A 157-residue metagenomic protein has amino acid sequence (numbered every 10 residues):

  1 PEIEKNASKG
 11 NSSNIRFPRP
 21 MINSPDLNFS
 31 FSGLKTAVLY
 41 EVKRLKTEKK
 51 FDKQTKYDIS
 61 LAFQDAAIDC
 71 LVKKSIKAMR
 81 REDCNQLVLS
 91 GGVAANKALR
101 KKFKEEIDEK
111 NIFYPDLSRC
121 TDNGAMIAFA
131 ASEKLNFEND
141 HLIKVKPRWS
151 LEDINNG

Functional and structural regions predicted by a protein language model:
P1-E2, A7, K97-K101, T121-A125 (+1 more regions): Active-site histidine-anchored catalytic micro-motif
P1-T55, K104, E133-I154: A short helix-loop
N28, K53, Y57-I68: Short acidic-aromatic active-site loops that bind/stabilize oxyanions
A62-C84: Phosphate/ATP-binding catalytic cores across multiple sugar-kinase/actin-like superfamilies, primarily ASKHA
S75, I127-S132: Buried hydrophobic packing segments
C84-F103: Glycine-rich phosphate-binding loops at beta-strand->alpha-helix junctions
L87, K104-I127: Conserved phosphate-binding/catalytic loops in two-lobed NTP-binding clefts
